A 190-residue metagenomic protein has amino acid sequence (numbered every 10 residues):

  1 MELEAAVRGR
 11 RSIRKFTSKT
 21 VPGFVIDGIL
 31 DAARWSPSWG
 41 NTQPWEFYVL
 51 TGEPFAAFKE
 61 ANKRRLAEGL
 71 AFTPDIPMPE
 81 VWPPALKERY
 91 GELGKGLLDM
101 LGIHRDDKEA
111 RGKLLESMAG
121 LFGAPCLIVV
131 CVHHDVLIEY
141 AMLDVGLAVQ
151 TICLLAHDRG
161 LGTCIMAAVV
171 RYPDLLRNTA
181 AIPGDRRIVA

Functional and structural regions predicted by a protein language model:
M1-A190: Acidic, surface-exposed loops and disordered segments
